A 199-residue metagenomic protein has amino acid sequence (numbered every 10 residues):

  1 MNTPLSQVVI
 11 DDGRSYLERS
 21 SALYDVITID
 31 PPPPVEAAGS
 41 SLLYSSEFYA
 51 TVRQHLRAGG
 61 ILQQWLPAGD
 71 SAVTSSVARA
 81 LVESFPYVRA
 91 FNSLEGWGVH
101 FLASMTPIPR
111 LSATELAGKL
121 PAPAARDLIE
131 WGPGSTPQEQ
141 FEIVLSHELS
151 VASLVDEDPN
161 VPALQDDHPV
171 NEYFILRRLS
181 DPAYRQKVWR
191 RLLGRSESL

Functional and structural regions predicted by a protein language model:
M1-A78, V82-S84, A90: The AdoMet/dcAdoMet-binding core of the Class I SAM-like
M1-P4, D12-S21, S40, F85-L199: Soluble small-group transferase modules, centered on the S-adenosyl donor enzyme superfamily
